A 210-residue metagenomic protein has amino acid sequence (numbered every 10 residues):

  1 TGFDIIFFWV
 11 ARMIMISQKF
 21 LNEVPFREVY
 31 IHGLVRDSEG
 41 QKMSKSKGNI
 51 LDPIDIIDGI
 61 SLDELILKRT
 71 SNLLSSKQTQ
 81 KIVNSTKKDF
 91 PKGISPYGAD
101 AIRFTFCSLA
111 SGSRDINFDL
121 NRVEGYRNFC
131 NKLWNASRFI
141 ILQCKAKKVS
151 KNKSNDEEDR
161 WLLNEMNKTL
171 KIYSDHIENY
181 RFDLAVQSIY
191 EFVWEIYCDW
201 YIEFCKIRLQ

Functional and structural regions predicted by a protein language model:
T1-F8, P96, S188: Short, conserved micro-motifs enriched in small and acidic residues
I6-N22: Metal-dependent nuclease catalytic cores in nucleic-acid-processing enzymes, especially RNase H-like/related
V24-Q210: Long, charged, mostly alpha-helical binding arms that flank functional sites
